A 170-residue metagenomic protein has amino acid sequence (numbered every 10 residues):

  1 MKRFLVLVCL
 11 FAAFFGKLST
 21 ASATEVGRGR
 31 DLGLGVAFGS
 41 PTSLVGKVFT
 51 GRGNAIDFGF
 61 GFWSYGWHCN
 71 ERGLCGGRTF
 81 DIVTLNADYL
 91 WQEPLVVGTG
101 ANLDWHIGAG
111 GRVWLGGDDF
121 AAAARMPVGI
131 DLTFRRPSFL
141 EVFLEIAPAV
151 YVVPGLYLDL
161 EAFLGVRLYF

Functional and structural regions predicted by a protein language model:
M1-G27: Cleavable N-terminal export/targeting peptides
S19-C75, T84, Y169: Short glycine/proline- and aromatic-enriched beta-strand/turn motifs that initiate or cap beta-hairpins
D31, P41, T84-N86, A123-R125 (+1 more regions): Transmembrane beta-barrel architecture of outer-membrane proteins
A37-G39, G61-W63, G110-W114, E145-Y151 (+1 more regions): Outer-membrane beta-barrel pore domains and translocons
T50-V142: Gram-negative (and chloroplast) outer-membrane scaffold detector with strong preference for beta-barrel transmembrane
Y89, L158-F170: Outer-membrane beta-barrel "beta-signal"
Y151-L158: A short acidic/glycine-rich loop-to-helix N-cap element
